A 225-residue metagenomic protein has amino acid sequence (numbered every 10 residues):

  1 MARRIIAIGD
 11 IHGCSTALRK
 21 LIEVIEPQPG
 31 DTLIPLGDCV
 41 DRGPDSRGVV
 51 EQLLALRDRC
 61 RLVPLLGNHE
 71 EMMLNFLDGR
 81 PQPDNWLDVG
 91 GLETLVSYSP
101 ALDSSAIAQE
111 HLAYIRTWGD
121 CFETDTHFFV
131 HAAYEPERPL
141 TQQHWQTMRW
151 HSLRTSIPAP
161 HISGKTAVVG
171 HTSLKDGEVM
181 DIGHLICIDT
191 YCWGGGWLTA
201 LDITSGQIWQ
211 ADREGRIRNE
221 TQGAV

Functional and structural regions predicted by a protein language model:
M1-I6, F122-F128: Beta-strand-turn-beta hairpins that frame and shape the catalytic cleft of phosphate-ester-processing enzymes
M1-Q52: N-terminal active-site segment of His-dependent metallophosphoesterases
A7, L33-P35, P64-L65, F128 (+2 more regions): Residue-level marker for buried hydrophobic side chains located in beta-strands that build the well-ordered beta-sheet
D10, D38, L53, G67-N68 (+6 more regions): Divalent metal-coordination and catalytic microenvironments
H12-T16, D41-P44, E70-L74, P136-E137 (+2 more regions): Active-site environment of divalent metal-dependent phosphoester hydrolases
R42-E123, L153-S156: Active-site neighborhood of divalent metal-dependent phosphoester bond hydrolases
D125-Y134, H171-T172: Short, well-ordered beta-to-alpha junction loops that form the rim of enzyme active sites and present histidine/acidic
H144-G215: Conserved beta-sheet core of the metallophosphoesterase superfamily
